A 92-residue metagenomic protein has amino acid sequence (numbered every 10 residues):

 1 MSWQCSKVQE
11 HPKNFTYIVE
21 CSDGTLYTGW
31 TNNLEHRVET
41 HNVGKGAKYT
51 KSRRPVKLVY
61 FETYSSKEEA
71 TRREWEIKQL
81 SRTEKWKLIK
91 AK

Functional and structural regions predicted by a protein language model:
M1-G46, K51-P55, F61-T63, E68-K78 (+2 more regions): GIY-YIG nuclease catalytic motif and its immediate N-terminal context
